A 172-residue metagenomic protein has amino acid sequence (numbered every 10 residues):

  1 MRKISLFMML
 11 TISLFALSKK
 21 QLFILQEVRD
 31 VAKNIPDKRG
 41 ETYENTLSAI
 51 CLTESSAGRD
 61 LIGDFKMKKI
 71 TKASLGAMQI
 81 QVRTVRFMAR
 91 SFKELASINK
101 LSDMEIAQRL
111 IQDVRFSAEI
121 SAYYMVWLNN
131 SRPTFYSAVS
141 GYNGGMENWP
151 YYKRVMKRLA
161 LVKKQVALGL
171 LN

Functional and structural regions predicted by a protein language model:
R2-M9: Sec-dependent signal peptide recognition, specifically the positively charged N-region followed immediately by
M9-A16: Hydrophobic h-region of N-terminal signal peptides that target proteins for export in Gram-negative bacteria
L17-N172: Catalytic glycan-binding domains that act on GlcNAc-containing polysaccharides
